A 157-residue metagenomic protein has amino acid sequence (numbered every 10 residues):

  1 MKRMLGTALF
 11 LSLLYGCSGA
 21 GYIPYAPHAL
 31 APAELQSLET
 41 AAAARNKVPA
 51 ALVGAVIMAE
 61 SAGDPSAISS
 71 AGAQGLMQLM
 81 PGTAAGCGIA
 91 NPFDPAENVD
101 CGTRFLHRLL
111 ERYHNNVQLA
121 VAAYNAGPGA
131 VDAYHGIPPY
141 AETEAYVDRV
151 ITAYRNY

Functional and structural regions predicted by a protein language model:
K2-F10: Sec-dependent signal peptide recognition, specifically the positively charged N-region followed immediately by
L13-G16: C-terminal motif of bacterial Sec signal peptides marking the signal peptidase cleavage site
G19-Y157: Catalytic glycan-binding domains that act on GlcNAc-containing polysaccharides
